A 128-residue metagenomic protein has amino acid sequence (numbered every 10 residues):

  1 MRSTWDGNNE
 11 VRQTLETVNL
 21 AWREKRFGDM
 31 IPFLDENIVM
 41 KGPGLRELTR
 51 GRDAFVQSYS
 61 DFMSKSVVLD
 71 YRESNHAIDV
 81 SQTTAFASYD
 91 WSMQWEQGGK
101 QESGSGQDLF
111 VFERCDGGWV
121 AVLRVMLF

Functional and structural regions predicted by a protein language model:
M1-D29, V39-F128: A beta-strand edge to alpha-helix "cap/lid" segment located at domain peripheries
